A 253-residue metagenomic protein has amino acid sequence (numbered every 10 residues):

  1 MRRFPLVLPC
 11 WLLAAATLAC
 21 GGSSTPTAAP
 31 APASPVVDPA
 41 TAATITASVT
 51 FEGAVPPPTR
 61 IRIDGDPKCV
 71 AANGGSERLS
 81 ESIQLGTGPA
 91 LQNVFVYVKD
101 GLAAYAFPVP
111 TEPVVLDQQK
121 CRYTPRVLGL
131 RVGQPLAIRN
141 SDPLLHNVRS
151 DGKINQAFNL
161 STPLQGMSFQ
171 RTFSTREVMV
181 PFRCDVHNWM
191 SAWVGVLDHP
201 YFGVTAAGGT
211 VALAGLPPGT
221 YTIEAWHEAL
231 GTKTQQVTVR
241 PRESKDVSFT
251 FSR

Functional and structural regions predicted by a protein language model:
M1-L18: Sec-dependent bacterial lipoprotein signal peptides
C20-R253: Extracytoplasmic copper-binding redox domains, predominantly the cupredoxin/blue-copper superfamily
